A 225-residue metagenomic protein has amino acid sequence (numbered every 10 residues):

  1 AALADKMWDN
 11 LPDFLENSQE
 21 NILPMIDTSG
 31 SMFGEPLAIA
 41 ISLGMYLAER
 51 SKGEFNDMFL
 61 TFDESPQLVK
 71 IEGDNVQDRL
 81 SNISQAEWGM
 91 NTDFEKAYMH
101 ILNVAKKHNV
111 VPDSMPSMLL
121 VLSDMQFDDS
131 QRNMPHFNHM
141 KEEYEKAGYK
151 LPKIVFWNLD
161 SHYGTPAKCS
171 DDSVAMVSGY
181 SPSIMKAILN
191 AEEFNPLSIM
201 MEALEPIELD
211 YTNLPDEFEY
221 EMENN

Functional and structural regions predicted by a protein language model:
A1-N225: Acidic, glycine-rich A-domain
